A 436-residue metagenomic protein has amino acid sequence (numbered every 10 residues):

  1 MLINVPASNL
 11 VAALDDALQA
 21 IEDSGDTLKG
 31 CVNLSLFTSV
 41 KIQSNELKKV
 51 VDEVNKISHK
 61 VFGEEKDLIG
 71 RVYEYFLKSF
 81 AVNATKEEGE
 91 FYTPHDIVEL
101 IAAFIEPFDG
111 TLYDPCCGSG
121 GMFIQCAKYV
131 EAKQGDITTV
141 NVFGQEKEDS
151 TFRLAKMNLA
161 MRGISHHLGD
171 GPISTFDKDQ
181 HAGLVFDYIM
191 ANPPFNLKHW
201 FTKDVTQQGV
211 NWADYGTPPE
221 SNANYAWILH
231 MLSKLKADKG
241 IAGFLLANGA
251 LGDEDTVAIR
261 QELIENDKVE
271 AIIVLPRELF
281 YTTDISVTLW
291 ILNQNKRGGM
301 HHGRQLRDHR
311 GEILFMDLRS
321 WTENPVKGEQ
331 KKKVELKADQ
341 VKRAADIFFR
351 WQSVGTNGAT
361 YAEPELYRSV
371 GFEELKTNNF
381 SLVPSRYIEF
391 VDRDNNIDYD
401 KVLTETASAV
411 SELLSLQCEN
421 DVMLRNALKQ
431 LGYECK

Functional and structural regions predicted by a protein language model:
M1-F108, H166-L168, P172-Q180, V274-R277 (+4 more regions): Non-catalytic, mostly N-terminal accessory regions of nucleic-acid modification and defense proteins
E46, E64, T93, K147 (+6 more regions): Generic detector of ordered secondary-structure context
F62, A132-Q134, F280, Q305: Generic marker of residues within folded, mature protein domains
E87-A191, N196-D214, A226, L246-G249 (+2 more regions): Conserved S-adenosyl-L-methionine
K178-D187, P194-F372: Signature of N6-adenine DNA methyltransferases within the class I
